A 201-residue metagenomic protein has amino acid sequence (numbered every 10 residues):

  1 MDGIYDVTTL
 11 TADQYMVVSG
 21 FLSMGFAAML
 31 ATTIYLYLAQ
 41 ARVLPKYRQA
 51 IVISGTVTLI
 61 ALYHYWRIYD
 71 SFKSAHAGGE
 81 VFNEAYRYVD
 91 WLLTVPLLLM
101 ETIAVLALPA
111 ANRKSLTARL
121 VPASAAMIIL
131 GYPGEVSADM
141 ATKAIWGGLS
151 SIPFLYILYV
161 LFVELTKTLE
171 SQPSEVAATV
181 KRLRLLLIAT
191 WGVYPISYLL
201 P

Functional and structural regions predicted by a protein language model:
D2-M29: Hydrophobic transmembrane alpha-helical segments in integral membrane proteins
A12-V17, G78-L92: Short aromatic-rich membrane-water interface segments that cap or initiate transmembrane helices in multi-pass membrane
A28, A50-D70, G192-L199: Hydrophobic alpha-helical transmembrane segments of multi-pass membrane proteins
A31-Y35, E101, L130, P153-S174 (+1 more regions): Alpha-helical transmembrane segments in multipass membrane proteins, preferentially the mid-helix core
T33-L36, Y88-V121, A125-V136: Internal transmembrane alpha-helix with an interfacial aromatic "cap," most often the third helix
L38-A50, L106-S115, D139, T168-A178: Membrane-interface helix-boundary motifs at transmembrane edges
A61-R87, I129, P133-A138: Helix-loop junctions on the outward
K114-R119, A144, L165-A189: Membrane-helix boundary/juxtamembrane motif in polytopic membrane proteins
